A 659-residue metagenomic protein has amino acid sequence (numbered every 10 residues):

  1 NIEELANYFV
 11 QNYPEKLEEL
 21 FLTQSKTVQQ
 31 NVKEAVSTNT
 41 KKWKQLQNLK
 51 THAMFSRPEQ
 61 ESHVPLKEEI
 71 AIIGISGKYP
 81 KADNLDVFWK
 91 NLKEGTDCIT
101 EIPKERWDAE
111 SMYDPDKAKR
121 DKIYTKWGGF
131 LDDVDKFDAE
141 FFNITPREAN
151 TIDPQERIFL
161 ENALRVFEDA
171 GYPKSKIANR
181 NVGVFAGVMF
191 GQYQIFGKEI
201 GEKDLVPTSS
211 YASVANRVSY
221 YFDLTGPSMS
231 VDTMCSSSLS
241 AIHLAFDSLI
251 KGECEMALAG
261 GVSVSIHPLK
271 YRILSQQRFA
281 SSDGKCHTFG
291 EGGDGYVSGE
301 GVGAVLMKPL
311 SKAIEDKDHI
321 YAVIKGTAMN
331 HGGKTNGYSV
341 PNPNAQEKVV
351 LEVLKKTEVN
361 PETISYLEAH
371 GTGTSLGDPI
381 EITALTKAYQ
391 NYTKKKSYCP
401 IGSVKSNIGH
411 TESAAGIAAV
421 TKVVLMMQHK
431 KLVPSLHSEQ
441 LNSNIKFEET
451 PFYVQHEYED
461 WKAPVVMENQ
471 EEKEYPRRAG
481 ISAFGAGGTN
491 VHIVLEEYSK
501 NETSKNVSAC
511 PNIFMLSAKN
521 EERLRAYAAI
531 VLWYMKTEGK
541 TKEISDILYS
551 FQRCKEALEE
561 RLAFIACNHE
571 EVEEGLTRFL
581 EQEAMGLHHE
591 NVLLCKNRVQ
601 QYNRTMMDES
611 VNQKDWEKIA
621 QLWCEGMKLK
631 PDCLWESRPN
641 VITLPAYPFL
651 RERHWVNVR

Functional and structural regions predicted by a protein language model:
N1-N7: AMP-binding/adenylate-forming catalytic domain of the ANL superfamily
I2, N179-N181, A557-E560: Short Gly/Ser/Thr- and Asp/Glu-enriched loop/turn motifs at secondary-structure junctions
E3, D86, S311, E362 (+2 more regions): Residues in well-ordered alpha-helical elements
N7, P14, E19-L66, I72-I73 (+5 more regions): Flexible, low-complexity linker/boundary loops enriched in proline and small hydrophobic residues that flank enzymatic
N7-E18, D97, Q390, K422-L432 (+4 more regions): Non-catalytic alpha-helical coupling and interface elements of nucleotide-dependent molecular machines and regulators
T40-W43, I75-Y79, E94-D97, K104 (+6 more regions): Flexible catalytic loop/linker elements that gate and position reactive groups at enzyme active sites
L49, A53-S508, W533, T537: Condensing-enzyme catalytic core of the thiolase-fold
